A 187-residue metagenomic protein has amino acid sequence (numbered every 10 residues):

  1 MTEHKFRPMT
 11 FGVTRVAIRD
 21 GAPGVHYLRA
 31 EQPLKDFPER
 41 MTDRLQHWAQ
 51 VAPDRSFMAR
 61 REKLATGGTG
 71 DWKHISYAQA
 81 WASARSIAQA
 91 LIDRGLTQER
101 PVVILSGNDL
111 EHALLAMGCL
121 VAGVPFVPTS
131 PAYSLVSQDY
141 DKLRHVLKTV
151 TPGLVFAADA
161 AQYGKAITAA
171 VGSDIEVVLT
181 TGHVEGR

Functional and structural regions predicted by a protein language model:
R15-R29, R44-S76: AMP-dependent adenylate-forming
A30-E39, H183-R187: Flexible, low-complexity linker/hinge segments
P33, F57-M117, S134-R144, R187: Conserved AMP-binding/adenylate-forming core of the ANL superfamily
S106, A158, I175-R187: Short beta-strand elements of ligand-binding domains
L120, V171: Anion (oxyanion) recognition and catalysis
G123: Structured binding elements
P128, A132-T168: Conserved ATP-dependent adenylate/AMP-binding module captured primarily in the ANL superfamily
